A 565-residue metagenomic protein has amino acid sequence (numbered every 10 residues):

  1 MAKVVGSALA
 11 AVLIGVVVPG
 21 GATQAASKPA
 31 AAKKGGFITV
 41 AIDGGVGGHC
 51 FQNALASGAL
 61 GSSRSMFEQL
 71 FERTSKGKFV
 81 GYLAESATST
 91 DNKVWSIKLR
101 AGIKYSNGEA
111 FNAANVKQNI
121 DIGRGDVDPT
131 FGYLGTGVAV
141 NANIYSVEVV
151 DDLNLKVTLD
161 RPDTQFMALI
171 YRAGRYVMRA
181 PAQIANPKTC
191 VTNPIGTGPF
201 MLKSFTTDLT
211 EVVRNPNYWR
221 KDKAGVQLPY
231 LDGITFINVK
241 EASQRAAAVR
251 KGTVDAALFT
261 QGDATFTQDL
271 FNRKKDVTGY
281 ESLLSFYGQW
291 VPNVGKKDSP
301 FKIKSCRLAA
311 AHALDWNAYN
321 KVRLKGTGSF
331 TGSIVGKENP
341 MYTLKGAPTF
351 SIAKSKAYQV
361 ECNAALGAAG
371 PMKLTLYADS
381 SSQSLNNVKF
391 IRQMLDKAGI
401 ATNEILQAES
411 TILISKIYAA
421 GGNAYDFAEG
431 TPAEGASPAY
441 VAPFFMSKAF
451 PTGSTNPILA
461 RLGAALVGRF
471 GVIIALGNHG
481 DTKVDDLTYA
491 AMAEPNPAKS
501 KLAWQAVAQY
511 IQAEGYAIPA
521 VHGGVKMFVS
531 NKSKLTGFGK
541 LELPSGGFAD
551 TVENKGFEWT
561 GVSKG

Functional and structural regions predicted by a protein language model:
A41-D91, D121, I195: N-terminal lobe/hinge region of extracytoplasmic solute-binding protein
C50, K297-E338, N386-N387, I511-P519: Periplasmic-binding protein-like
T88, L308, N320, A401-S415 (+3 more regions): Extracytoplasmic/peripheral linker and loop segments enriched in polar/acidic and small residues with frequent Thr/Pro
T88, Y133-P181, S204: Surface-exposed binding/hinge segments that line and control ligand-binding clefts or catalytic entry sites
G123-G132, S146-E148, K203-V213, T235-D298 (+2 more regions): Extracellular/periplasmic solute-recognition and catalytic clefts
Y171-P229, G233, K555-G565: Gly/Pro-rich hinge or "lid" segments in bacterial periplasmic/extracellular proteins
F200, S329-N363, S380-N386, P495: Structural transition elements
A460-R461, M527-G565: Long beta-strand-rich cores associated with HINT superfamily self-processing modules
